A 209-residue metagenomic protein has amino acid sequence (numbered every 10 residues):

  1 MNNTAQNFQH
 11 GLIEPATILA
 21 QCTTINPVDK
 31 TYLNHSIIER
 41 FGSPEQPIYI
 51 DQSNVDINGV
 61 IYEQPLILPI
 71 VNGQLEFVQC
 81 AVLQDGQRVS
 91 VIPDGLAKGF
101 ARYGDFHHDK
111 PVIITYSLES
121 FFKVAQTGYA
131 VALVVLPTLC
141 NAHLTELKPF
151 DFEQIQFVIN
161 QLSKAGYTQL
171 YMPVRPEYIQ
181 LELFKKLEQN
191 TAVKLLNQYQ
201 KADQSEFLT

Functional and structural regions predicted by a protein language model:
M1-P65, Q156, S163: TOPRIM metal-binding catalytic domain and adjacent DNA-binding surface shared by DnaG-type primases
E45, G59, G73, D85-Q87 (+4 more regions): Intrinsic-disorder/low-complexity loop/linker signature
D51-S163: Phosphate-handling DNA/RNA-contact segment within nucleic-acid enzymes
G128-L133, K164-Q169, F184-K201: Structural alpha-beta junctions
T138-C140, V174-I179, Y199-Q204: Short beta-alpha junction loops
V158-L183: Acidic beta-strand-to-loop metal/phosphate-binding motif
